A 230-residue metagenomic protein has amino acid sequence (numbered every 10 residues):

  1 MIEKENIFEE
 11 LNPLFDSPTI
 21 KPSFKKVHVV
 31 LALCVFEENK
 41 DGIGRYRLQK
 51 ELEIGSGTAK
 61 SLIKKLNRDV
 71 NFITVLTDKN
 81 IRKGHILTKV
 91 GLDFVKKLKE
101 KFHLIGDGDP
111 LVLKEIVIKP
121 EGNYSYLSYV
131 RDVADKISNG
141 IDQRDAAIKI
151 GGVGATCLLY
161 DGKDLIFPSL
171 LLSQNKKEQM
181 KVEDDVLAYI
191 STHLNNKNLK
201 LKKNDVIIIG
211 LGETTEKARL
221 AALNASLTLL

Functional and structural regions predicted by a protein language model:
I2-L31: Short alpha-helical segments that sit at the start of domains
K26-G42: Short amphipathic alpha-helical interface segments
N39-L52: Short acidic, hydrophobic short linear motifs in intrinsically disordered regions
E53-R68: Short amphipathic alpha-helical interaction segments
N67-K79: A short, conserved structural fragment
K79-L98: Basic, amphipathic "hinge/linker" alpha-helix immediately C-terminal to the N-terminal HTH DNA-binding motif
F102, I148-A155, A225-L230: A common structural junction motif
I116-R219: Mid-protein regulatory/catalytic core that forms ligand/cofactor-binding pockets and protein-protein interaction
